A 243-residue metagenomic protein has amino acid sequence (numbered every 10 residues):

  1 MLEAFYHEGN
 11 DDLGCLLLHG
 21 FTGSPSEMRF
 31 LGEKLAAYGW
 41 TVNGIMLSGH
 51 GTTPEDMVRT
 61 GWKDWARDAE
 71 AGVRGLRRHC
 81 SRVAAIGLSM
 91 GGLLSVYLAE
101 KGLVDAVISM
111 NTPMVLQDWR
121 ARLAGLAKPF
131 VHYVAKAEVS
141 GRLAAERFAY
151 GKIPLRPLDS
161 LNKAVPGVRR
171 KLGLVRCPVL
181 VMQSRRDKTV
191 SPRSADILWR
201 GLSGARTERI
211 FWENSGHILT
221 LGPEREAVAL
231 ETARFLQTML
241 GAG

Functional and structural regions predicted by a protein language model:
M1-T53: Short, surface-exposed "cap/lid" segments of acyl-processing enzymes
T53-H79, A84: Catalytic nucleophile-loop/oxyanion-hole region of alpha/beta-hydrolase and closely related hydrolase-like folds
G87-G91, S95: Gly/Ala-rich beta-loop-alpha elbow adjacent to hydrolase catalytic centers
I108-D118: Active-site nucleophile loop of the alpha/beta-hydrolase fold
V175, V181-Q183, D187: Short beta-strand/loop motif that positions the catalytic acidic residue of the alpha/beta-hydrolase fold
K188-S194: Conserved alpha/beta-hydrolase "acid-adjacent" motif
R200-I218: Catalytic histidine neighborhood in serine/cysteine hydrolases with alpha/beta-hydrolase-type architecture
N214-G243: Catalytic active-site module of serine/aspartate enzymes centered on a nucleophile-bearing elbow/loop
